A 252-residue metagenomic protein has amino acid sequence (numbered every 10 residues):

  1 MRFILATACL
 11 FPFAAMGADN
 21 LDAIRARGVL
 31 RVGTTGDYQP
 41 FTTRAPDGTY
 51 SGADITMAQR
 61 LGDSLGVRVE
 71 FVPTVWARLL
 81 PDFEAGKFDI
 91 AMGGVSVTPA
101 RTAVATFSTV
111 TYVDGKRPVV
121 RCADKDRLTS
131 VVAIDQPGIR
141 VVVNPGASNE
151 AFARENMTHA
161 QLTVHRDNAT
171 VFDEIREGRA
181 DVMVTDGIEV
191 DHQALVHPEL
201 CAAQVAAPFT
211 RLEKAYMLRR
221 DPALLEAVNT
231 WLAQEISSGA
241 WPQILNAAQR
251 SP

Functional and structural regions predicted by a protein language model:
M1-T7: Sec-dependent signal peptide recognition, specifically the positively charged N-region followed immediately by
P12-A14: N-terminal signal peptide c-region/cleavage motif recognized by signal peptidases
A18-G94, A103, V164, A247: Extracytoplasmic small-molecule ligand-binding "clamshell" domains of the periplasmic binding protein/Venus flytrap
T43-P46, A58-V67, T109, S130-P137 (+4 more regions): Ligand-binding cleft/hinge of the Venus flytrap
T56-S64, C122-D124, V132, G138 (+2 more regions): Extended ligand-binding regions for polar small-molecule ligands
V67-A77, V95-E150, R154-E155: A conserved helix-loop-strand patch within extracytoplasmic ligand-binding domains of the periplasmic binding
R78, V95-A103, A153-E155, F172 (+1 more regions): A ligand-binding cleft/hinge motif common to bilobed small-molecule-binding domains
V113-R117, G187, D191-E235, S251-P252: Periplasmic-binding protein-like
